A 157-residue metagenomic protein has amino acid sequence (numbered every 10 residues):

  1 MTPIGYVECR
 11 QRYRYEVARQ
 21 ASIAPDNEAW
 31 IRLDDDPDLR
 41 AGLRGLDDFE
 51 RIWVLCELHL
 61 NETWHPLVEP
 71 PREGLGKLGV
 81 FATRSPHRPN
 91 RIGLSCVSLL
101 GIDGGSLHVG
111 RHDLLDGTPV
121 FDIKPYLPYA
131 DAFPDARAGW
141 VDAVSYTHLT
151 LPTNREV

Functional and structural regions predicted by a protein language model:
M1-C56: Active-site-proximal polar cores
Y6, S95-S98, P119: Residues located in well-ordered beta-strands
Q11, L100-D103, L127: A generic structural motif
L46-G93: Active-site-adjacent substructure of cysteine-protease-like catalytic cores
G93-H112: Well-ordered alpha/beta subsegment
H112-V144: Flexible glycine-rich active-site/ligand-binding loops centered on an Asp-His dyad
T147-T153: Conserved small/polar residues in nucleotide/adenosyl-binding loops
